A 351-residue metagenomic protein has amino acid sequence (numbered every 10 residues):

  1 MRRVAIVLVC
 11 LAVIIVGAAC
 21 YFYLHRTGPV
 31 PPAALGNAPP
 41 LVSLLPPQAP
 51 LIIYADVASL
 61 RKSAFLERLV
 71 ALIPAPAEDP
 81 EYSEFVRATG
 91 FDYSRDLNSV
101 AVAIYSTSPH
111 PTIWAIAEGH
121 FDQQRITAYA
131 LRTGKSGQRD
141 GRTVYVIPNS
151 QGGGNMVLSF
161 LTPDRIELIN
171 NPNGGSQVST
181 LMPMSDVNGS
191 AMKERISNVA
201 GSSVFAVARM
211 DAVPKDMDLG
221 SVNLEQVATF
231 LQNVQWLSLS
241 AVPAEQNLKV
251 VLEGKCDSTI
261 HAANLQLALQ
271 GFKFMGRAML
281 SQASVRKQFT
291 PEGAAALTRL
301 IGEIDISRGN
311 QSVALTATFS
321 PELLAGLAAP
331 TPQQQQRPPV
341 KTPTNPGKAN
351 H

Functional and structural regions predicted by a protein language model:
R2-V9, V13-G153, I196-A228, L267-I301 (+1 more regions): Structural boundary/hinge residues at secondary-structure and domain interfaces
L51-I53, I113-A117, Q235-L239, Q246-G254 (+3 more regions): One face of beta-strands
I53, M156-P172, L300, I304-R308 (+4 more regions): An acidic-aromatic pocket/loop used at catalytic or ligand-binding sites
I104-S108, Q138-R139, S159-L161, A241-P243 (+1 more regions): Generic beta-strand structural signal
H110, F121, D140, S159-I166 (+1 more regions): Short, solvent-exposed coil/turn segments at beta-strand boundaries
G119-D122, N171-G174, D257-H261, F319-E322: Helix N-cap motif at beta-to-alpha junctions
G154-P214: A conserved glycine-rich beta-strand in the N-terminal activation segment of trypsin-fold
V207-A268: A contiguous, surface-oriented mixed alpha/beta subdomain in the mid-to-C-terminal portion of proteins that forms
